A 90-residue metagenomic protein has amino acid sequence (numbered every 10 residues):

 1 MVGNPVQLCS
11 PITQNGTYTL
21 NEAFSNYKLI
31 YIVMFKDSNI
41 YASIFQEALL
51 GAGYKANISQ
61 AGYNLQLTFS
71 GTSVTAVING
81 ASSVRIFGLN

Functional and structural regions predicted by a protein language model:
M1-N4: A signal for long, low-complexity, Ser/Thr/Asn-enriched, surface-exposed stalk/shaft and domain-boundary segments
Q7-Y27, K36-A42: Surface-exposed ligand/attachment interfaces on beta-rich extracellular proteins
T17-T19, A61-Q66, G80: Nucleic-acid endonuclease domains
S38-A52: Short, surface-exposed terminal/edge motifs of secreted or surface/virion proteins that either
L49-Q66: Contiguous ligand/interfacial binding patches
T68-V77: Noncatalytic modules at the cell exterior or secretory-pathway interfaces, chiefly beta-strand-rich lectin/adhesion
N79-N90: Short, structured beta-strand segments at or near domain termini in extracellular proteins/domains
